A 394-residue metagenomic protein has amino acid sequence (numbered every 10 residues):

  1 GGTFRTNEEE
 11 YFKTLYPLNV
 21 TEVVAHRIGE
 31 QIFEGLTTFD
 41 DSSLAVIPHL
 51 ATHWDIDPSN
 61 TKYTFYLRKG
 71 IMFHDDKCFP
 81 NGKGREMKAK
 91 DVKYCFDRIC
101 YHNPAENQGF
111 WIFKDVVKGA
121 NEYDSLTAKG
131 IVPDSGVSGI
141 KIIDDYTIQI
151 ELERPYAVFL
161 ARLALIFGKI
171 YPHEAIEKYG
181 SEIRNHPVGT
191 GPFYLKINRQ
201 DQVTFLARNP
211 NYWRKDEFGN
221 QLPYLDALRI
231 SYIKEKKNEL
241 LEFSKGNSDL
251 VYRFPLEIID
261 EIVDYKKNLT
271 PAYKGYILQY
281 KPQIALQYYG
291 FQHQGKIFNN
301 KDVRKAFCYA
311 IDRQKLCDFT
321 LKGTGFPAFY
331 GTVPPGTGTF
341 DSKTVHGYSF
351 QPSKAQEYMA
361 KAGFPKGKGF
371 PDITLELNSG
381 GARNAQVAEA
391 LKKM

Functional and structural regions predicted by a protein language model:
G2-E10, T52, K62-F65, V92 (+6 more regions): Short, well-ordered beta-strand elements
N7-P58, V188: N-terminal lobe/hinge region of extracytoplasmic solute-binding protein
E10-H26, L50, K77-K83, N107-Q108 (+3 more regions): A structural "hinge/loop" feature
D40, A207-N211, K215, K281-A306 (+2 more regions): A bilobed periplasmic-binding-protein/Venus flytrap-type ligand-binding module shared by bacterial periplasmic
D40-D41, E122-Y146, E151-P223, A227 (+2 more regions): Gly/Pro-rich hinge or "lid" segments in bacterial periplasmic/extracellular proteins
T52-W111, Q149, E239-E242, I297: Aromatic- and charge-enriched surface segment that lines or borders ligand/interaction sites
F193, F298-N299, P327-A362, S379-V387: Structural transition elements
K196-A207, S231-Q294, Q314, P327: Extracellular/periplasmic solute-recognition and catalytic clefts
